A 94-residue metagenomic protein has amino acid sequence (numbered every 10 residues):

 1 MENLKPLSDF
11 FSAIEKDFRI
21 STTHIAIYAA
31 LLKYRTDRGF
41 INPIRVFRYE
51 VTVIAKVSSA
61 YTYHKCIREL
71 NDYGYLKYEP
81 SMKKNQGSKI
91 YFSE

Functional and structural regions predicted by a protein language model:
M1, S93-E94: Generic structural signal for short, solvent-exposed loop/turn connectors between secondary structure elements
M1-E50: Short recognition helix of helix-turn-helix/winged-helix DNA-binding domains
R35-S93: Winged helix-turn-helix DNA-binding recognition segment
